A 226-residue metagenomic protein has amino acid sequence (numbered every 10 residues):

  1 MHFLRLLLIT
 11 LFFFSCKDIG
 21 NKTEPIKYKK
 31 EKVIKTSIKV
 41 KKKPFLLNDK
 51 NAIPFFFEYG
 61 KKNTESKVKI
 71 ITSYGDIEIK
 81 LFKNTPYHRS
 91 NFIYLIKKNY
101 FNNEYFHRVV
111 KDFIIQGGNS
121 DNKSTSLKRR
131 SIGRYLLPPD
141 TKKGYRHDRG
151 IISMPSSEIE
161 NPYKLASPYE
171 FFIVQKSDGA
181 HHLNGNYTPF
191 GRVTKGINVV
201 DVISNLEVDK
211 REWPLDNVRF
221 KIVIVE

Functional and structural regions predicted by a protein language model:
M1-I9: Sec-dependent signal peptide recognition, specifically the positively charged N-region followed immediately by
I9-K17: Hydrophobic h-region of N-terminal signal peptides that target proteins for export in Gram-negative bacteria
C16-E226: Cyclophilin-like peptidyl-prolyl cis-trans isomerases
